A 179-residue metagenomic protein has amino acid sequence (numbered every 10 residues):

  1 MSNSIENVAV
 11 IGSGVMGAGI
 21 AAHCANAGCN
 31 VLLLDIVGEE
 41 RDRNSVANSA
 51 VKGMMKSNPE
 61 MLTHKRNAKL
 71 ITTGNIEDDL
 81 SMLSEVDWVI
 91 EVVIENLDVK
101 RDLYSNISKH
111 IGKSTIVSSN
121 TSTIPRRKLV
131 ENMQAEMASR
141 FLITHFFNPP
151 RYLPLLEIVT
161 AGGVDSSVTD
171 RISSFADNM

Functional and structural regions predicted by a protein language model:
M1-G53, H110: NAD(P)+-binding Rossmann beta1-loop-alpha1 motif at the extreme N-terminus of oxidoreductases
I20, I107, I172: Aromatic/hydrophobic pocket-lining residues that form π-stacking "cages" and hydrophobic walls in ligand
C24, I107, A176: Short hydrophobic alpha-helical segments of the AMP-binding
N30, L70-T72, R140: Conserved beta-strand segments of alpha/beta enzyme cores
I36-V46, G53-V117, T123-K128, A135 (+2 more regions): Rossmann-like NAD(P)-binding element
V46-S49, G53, V99, S167-N178: A non-catalytic, amphipathic alpha-helix used as a structural packing/dimerization or gating element in enzyme scaffolds
K113-M179: Rossmann-fold dinucleotide-binding core
